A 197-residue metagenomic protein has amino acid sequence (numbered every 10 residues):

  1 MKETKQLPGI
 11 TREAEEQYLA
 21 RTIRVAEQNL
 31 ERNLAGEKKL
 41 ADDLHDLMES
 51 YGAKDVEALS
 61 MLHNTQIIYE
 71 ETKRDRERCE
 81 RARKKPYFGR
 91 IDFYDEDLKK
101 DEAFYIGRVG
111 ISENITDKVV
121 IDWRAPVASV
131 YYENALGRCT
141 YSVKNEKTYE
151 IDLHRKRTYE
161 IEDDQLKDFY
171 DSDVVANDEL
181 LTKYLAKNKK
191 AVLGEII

Functional and structural regions predicted by a protein language model:
M1-I196: Extended, charged low-complexity regulatory segments
